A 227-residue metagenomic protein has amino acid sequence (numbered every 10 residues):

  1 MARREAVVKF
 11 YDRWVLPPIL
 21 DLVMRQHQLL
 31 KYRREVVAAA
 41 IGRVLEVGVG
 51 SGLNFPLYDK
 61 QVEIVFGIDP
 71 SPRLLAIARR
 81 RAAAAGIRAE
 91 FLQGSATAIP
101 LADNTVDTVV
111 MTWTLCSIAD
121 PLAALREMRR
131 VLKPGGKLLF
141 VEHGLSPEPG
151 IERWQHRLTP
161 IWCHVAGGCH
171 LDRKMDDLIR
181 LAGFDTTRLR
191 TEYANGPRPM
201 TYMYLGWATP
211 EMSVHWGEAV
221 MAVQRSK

Functional and structural regions predicted by a protein language model:
R3, D12, L20-Q26, V141-P199: C-terminal alpha-helical "lid/dimerization" subdomain adjacent to the S-adenosyl-L-methionine
V23-R43, L53, L57: Conserved alpha-helix/loop element of class I SAM-dependent methyltransferases that forms part of the SAM/SAH-binding
L45-V47, S51-A98: Class I SAM-dependent methyltransferase SAM/SAH-binding core
T97-T108: A short acidic, Gly/Pro-enriched loop at the edge of an enzyme's catalytic core that lines a small-molecule cofactor
D107-D120: A short SAM/SAH-binding and catalytic strip from SAM-dependent methyltransferases
L122-P134: A short glycine-rich, Lys/Arg-flanked "PGG" loop and its adjoining helix->strand segment in the class I
L189-V223: Core SAM-dependent methyltransferase catalytic element
